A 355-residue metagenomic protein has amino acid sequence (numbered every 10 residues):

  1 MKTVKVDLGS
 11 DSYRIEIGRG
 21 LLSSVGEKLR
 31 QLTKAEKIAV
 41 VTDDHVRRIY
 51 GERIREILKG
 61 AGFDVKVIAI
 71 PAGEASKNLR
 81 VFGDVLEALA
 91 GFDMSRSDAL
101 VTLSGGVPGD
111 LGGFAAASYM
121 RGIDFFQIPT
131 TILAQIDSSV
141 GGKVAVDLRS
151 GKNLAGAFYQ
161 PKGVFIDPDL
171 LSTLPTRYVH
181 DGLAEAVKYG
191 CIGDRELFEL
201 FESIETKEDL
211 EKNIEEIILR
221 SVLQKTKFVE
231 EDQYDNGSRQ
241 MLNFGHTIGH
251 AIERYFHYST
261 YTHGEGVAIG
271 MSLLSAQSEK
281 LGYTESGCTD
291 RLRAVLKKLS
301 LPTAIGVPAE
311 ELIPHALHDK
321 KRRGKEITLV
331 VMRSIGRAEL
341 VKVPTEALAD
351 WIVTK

Functional and structural regions predicted by a protein language model:
M1-A99: ATP/NTP phosphate-donor binding region
K2, A184-A186, Y283-K355: C-terminal charged capping/lid subdomain of soluble metabolic enzymes
D7, D93-S95, S118-Y119, D147-L148 (+5 more regions): Solvent-exposed alpha-helices and their adjacent loops that cap or buttress functional pockets in soluble metabolic
E16, F114-T206: A glycine/threonine-rich phosphate-anchoring loop and its flanking beta-alpha core in nucleotide/phosphate-binding
G18, V40, N78, P129 (+4 more regions): Residue-level signal for inorganic ion chemistry
L86-L100, G112-Q127: Non-catalytic interfacial helical region
V107-F114, Q135, A251: Short glycine/serine/threonine-rich phosphate/pyrophosphate-binding segments that cradle anionic phosphate groups
E199-E310: Active-site segments that bind and position negatively charged phosphate/pyrophosphate groups
